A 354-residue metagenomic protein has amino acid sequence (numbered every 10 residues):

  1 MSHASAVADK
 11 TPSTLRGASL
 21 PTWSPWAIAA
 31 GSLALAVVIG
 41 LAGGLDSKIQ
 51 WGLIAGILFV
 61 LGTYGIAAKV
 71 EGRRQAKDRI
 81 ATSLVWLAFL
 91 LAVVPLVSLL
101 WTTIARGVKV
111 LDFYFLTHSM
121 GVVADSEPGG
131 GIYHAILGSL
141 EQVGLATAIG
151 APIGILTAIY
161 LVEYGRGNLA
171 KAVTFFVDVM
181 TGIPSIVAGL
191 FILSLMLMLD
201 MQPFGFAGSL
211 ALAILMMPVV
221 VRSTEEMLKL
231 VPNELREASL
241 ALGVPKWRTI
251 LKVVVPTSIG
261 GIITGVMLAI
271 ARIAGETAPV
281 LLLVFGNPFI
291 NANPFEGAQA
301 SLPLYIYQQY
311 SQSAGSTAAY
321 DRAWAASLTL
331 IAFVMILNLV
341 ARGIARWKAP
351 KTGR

Functional and structural regions predicted by a protein language model:
M1-I39, L53-A88, A341-R354: Transmembrane alpha-helical segments of polytopic membrane transport and secretion proteins
A6-D9, S13, V38-K48, Y64-L87 (+3 more regions): Periplasmic/extracellular loop-to-transmembrane helix junction in inner-membrane transport proteins
S19-L20, D78-S83, I153-I192, V219-E226 (+1 more regions): Cytoplasmic-entry segments and transmembrane alpha-helices of multi-pass inner-membrane transporters
I49-F59, G130-Y160: Transmembrane alpha-helix signature in integral membrane proteins
T147-I149, S223, V244-V284: Transmembrane alpha-helices
Y164-G165, L228-P232, A238-R248, K252-S258: Short helix-to-coil transition segments within interhelical loops that connect adjacent transmembrane helices
D178-A213: Generic hydrophobic transmembrane alpha-helix motif, especially the helices
V280-I331: Interhelical loop and adjacent transmembrane-helix boundary motif in polytopic membrane transport permeases
